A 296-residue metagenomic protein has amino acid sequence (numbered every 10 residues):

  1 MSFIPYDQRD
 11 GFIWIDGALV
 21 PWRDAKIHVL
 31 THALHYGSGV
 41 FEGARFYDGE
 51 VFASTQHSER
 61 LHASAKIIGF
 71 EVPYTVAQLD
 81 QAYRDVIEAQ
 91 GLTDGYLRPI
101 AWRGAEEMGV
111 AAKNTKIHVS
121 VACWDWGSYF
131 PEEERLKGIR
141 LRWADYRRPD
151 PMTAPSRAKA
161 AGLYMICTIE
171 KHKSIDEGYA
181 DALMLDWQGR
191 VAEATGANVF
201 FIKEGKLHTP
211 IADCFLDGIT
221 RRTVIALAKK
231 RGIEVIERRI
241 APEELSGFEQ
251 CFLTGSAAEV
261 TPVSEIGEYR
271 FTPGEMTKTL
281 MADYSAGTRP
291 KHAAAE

Functional and structural regions predicted by a protein language model:
M1-D85, V110-E296: Helix-start/capping segments and mature chain N-termini
L79-E107, W124: Short, acidic/charged, Gly/Pro-enriched secondary-structure junctions
